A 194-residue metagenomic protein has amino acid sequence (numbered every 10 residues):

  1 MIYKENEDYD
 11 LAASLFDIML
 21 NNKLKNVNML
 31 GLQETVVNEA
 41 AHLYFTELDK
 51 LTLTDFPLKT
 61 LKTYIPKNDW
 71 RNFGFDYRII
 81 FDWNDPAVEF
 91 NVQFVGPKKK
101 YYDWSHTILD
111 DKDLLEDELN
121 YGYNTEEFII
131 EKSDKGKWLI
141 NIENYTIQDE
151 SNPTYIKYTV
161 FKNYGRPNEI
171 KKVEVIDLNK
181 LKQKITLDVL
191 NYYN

Functional and structural regions predicted by a protein language model:
M1-T54: Alpha-helical protein-protein interaction scaffolds
T54-N194: Intrinsic-disorder/low-complexity signal
